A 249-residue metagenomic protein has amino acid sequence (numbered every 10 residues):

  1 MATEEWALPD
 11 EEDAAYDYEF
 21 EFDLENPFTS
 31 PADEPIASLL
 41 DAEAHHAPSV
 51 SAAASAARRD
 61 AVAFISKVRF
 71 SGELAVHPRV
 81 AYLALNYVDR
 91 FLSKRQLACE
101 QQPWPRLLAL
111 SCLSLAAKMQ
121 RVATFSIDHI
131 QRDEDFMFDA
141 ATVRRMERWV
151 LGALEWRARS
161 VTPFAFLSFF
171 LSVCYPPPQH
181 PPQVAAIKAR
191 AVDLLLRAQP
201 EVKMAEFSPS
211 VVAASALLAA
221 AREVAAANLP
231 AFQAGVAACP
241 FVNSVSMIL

Functional and structural regions predicted by a protein language model:
M1-L249: Acidic, serine/threonine-rich low-complexity regulatory regions at protein termini of eukaryotic cell-cycle
